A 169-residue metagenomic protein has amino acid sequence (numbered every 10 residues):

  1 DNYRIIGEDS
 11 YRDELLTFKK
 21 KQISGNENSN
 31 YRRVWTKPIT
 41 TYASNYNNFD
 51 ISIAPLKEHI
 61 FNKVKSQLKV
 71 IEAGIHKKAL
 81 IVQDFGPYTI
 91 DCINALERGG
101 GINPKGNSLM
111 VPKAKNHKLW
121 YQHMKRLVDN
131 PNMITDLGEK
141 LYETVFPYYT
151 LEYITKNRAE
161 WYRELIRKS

Functional and structural regions predicted by a protein language model:
R4-D9, D13-N48, R98: Nucleotide-activated donor-binding/catalytic signature segment of Leloir-type glycosyltransferases, i.e., the conserved
K37, L68, A114-K115, D129 (+1 more regions): Residue-level signal for the nucleotide or nucleotide-sugar donor/cofactor binding architecture
P38-N45, D50-E72, I81-C92, G101-I102: Nucleotide-sugar-dependent
K77-K78: Glycine-centered short loops/turns at secondary-structure junctions
T89-K125: Change "using UDP/GDP/dTDP sugars" to "using nucleotide sugars
K118-D129, T155-A159, R163: Two-component system phosphotransfer/interaction surface
R126, M133-Y148, N157-E160: A short, well-ordered alpha-helix in the C-terminal region of glycosyltransferases
R163-S169: Generic C-terminal helix-cap and adjacent flexible tail
